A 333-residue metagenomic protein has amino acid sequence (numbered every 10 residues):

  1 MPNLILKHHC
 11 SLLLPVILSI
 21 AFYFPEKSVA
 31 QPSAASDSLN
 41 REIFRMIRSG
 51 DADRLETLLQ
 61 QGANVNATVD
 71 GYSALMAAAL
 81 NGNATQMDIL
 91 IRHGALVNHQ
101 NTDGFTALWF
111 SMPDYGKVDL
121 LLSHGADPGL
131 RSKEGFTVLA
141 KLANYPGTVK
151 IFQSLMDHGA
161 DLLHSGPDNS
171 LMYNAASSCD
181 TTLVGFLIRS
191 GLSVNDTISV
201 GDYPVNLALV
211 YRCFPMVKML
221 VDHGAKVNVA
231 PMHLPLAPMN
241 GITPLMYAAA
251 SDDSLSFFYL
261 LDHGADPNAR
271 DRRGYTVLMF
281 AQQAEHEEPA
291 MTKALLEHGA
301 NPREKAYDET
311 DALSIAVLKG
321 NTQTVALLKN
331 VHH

Functional and structural regions predicted by a protein language model:
P2-L14: Bacterial N-terminal signal peptides that target proteins for export
L13-A21: Bacterial N-terminal signal peptides
S28-Q61, Y173, S177, G185 (+2 more regions): Intrinsically disordered, low-complexity regulatory segments in ankyrin-centric signaling systems
A30-R45, H158-A160, G166-P167, S190 (+4 more regions): Ankyrin-repeat-protein effector appendages
A35-R45, T68-A74, Q100-T106, R131-A140 (+5 more regions): Ankyrin-repeat boundary/"N-cap" motif
R45-G50, A77-N83, F110-Y115, K141-T148 (+6 more regions): Ankyrin repeat A-helix N-terminal signature
D51-L59, N83-I91, Y115-S123, G147-D157 (+5 more regions): Ankyrin repeat structural motif
